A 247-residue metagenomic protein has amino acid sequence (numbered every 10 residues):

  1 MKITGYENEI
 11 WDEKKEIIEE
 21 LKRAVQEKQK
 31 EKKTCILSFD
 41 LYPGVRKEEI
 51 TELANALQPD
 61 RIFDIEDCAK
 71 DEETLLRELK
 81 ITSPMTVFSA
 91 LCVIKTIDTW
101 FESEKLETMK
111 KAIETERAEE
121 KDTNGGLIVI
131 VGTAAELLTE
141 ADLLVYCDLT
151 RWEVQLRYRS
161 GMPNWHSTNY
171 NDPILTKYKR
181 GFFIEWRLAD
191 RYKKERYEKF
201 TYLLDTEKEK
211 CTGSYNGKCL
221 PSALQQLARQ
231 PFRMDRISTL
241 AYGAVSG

Functional and structural regions predicted by a protein language model:
M1-E31, E49-Q58, S160-P163, F183-G247: NTP-dependent small-molecule kinase module
K2-D12, D60-G126: ATP-dependent small-molecule kinase phosphotransfer cores that center on conserved nucleotide phosphate-binding segments
T34-S38, L127-V129: Residue-level preference for the first positions of well-ordered beta-strands
L37-N55: Glycine-rich phosphate-binding P-loop
F39-G44, V131-A134, E207: Structural motif
P59, G125, E140-D142, E198-T201: Short, well-ordered alpha-helix to beta-strand connector turns
A112-S167: ATP-dependent NMP and nucleoside kinases share a basic, alpha-helical "lid"
T150, L156-P163, S167-A189: Extended, regular secondary-structure scaffolds
